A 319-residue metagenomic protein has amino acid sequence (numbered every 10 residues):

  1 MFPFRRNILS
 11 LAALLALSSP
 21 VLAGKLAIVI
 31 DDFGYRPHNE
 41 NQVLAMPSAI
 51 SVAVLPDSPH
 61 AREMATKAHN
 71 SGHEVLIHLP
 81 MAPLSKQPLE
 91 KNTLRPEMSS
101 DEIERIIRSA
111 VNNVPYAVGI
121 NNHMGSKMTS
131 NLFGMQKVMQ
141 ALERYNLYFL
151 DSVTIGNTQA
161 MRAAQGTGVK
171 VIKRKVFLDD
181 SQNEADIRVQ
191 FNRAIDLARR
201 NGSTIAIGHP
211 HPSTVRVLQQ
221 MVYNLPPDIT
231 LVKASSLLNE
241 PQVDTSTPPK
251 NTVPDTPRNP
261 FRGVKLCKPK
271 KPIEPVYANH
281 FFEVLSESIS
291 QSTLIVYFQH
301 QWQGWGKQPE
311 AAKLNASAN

Functional and structural regions predicted by a protein language model:
M1-L9: Bacterial N-terminal signal peptides that target proteins for export
S18-P20: N-terminal signal peptide c-region/cleavage motif recognized by signal peptidases
L22-Q87: Active-site beta->alpha N-cap acidic-glycine motif
L26-I30, K91-D101, D180-A185: Active-site mouth loops of central-metabolism enzymes
R36-E40, H60-M64, L84-P88, M128-F133 (+3 more regions): Extracytoplasmic/secreted cell-surface and envelope-processing proteins
A68-Y116: Substrate-binding cleft of extracellular glycoside hydrolase catalytic domains
S100-N192, R199, T204, H209-T230 (+1 more regions): Catalytic domains of cell-wall/extracellular-matrix polysaccharide-remodeling enzymes, centered on de-N-acetylation
R144-T154, S213-A318: C-terminal domain-boundary segment and adjacent tail
